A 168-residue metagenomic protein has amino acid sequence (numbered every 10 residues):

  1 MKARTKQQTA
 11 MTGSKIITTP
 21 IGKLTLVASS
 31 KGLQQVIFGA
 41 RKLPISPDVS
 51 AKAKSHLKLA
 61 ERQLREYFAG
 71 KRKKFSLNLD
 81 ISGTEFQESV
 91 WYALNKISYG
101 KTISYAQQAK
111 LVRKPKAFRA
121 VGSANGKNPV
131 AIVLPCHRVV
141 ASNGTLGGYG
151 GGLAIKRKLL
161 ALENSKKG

Functional and structural regions predicted by a protein language model:
M1-K116, L162-G168: Basic nucleic-acid-binding alpha-helical/helix-turn surface characteristic of O6-alkylguanine DNA
S98, P129-I132: Histidine- and aromatic-rich ligand-binding microenvironments
R119-V121, G126-N128: Regulatory, non-catalytic segments
I132-V139: Short Lys/Arg-enriched helix C-cap and helix-to-coil transition segments that create basic nucleic-acid-contact patches
S142-G168: …primarily DNA-binding HTH/wHTH and HhH modules…
